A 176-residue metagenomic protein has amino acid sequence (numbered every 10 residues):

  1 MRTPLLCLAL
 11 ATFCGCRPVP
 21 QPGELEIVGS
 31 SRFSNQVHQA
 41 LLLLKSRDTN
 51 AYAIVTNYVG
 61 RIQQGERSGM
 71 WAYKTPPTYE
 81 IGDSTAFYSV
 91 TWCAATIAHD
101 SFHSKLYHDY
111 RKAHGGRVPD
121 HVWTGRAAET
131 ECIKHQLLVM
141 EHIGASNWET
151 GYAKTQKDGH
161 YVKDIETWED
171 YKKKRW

Functional and structural regions predicted by a protein language model:
P4-T12: Sec-dependent N-terminal signal peptides
P18-P77, A86: Auxiliary, metal-adjacent structural segments of Zn-dependent hydrolase domains
V37-L41, A95, E129, I133-L137: Extracytoplasmic/secreted envelope proteins and their assembly/folding machinery, especially bacterial periplasmic
I81-I97: Short pre-active-site segment immediately N-terminal to the catalytic Zn-binding motif
I81-S84, Y107-H121: Substrate-binding clefts and substrate-entry loops adjacent to catalytic sites of polymer-processing enzymes acting on
A95-H108: Active-site recognition of the HExxH zinc-binding catalytic motif
R117-T155: Post-HExxH zinc-binding segment in Zn-dependent metallohydrolases
E141-W176: Long, well-structured alpha-helical subdomains associated with metal-dependent extracellular/ecto-lumenal hydrolases
